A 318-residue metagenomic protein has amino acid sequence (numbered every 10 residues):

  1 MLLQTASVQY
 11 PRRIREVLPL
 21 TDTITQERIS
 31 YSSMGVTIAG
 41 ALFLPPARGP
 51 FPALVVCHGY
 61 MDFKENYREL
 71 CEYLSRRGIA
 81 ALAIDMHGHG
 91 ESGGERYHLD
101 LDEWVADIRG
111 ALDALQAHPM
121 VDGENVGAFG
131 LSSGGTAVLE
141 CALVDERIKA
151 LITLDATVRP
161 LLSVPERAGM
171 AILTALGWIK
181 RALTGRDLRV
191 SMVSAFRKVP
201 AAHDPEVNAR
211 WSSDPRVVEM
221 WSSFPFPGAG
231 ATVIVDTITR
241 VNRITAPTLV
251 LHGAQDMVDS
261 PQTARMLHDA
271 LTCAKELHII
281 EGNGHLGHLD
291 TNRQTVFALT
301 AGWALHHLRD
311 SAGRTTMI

Functional and structural regions predicted by a protein language model:
S7-R48: N-terminal cap/lid segment of alpha/beta-hydrolase-fold proteins
G59-E72, M86, Q262: The serine-hydrolase catalytic nucleophile loop
M61-N66, G90-G123: Catalytic nucleophile-loop/oxyanion-hole region of alpha/beta-hydrolase and closely related hydrolase-like folds
C71-G94: Conserved alpha/beta-hydrolase
A137-P215, M220-W221: Alpha/beta-hydrolase-fold enzymes
I244, V250-H252, D256: Short beta-strand/loop motif that positions the catalytic acidic residue of the alpha/beta-hydrolase fold
M257-T263: Conserved alpha/beta-hydrolase "acid-adjacent" motif
A274-I318: Catalytic active-site module of serine/aspartate enzymes centered on a nucleophile-bearing elbow/loop
